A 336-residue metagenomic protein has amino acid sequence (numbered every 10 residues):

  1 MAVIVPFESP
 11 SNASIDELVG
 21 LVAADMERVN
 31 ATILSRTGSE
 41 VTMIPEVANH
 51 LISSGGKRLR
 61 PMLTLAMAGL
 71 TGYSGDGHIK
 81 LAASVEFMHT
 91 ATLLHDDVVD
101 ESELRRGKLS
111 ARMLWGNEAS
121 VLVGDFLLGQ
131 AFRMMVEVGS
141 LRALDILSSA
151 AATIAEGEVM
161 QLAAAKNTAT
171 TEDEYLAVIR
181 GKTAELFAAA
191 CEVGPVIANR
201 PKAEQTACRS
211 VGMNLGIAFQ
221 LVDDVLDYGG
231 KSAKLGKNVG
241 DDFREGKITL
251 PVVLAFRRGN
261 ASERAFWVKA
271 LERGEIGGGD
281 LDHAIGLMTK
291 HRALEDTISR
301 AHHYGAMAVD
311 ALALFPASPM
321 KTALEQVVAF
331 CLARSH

Functional and structural regions predicted by a protein language model:
M1-H336: All-alpha prenyltransferase/terpene-synthase fold signal
